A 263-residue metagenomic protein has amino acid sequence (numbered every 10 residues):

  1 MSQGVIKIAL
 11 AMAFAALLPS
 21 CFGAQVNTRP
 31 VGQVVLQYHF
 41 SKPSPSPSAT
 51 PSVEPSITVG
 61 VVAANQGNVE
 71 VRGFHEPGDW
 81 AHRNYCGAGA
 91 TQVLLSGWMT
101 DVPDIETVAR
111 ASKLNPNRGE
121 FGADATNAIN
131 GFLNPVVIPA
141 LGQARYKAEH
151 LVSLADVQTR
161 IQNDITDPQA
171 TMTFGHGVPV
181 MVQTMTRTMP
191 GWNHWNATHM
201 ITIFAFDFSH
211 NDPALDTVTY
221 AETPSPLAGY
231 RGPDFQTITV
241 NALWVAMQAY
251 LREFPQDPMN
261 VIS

Functional and structural regions predicted by a protein language model:
M1-A9: Bacterial N-terminal signal peptides that target proteins for export
A9-S20: Bacterial N-terminal signal peptides
C21-I138, G142, V261-S263: Active-site-adjacent structural segments surrounding the nucleophilic cysteine of cysteine proteases and isopeptidases
V31-H39, V53-T58, H194-W195, T202-S263: Noncatalytic regulatory segments and standalone regulatory/sensor domains
P45, W80-R83, G87, M99-T100 (+7 more regions): Extracytoplasmic low-complexity repetitive segments enriched in small/polar residues
A81-Y85, Q92-V93, K113-G119, V152 (+3 more regions): Solvent-exposed loop/turn segments at secondary-structure junctions within structured extracellular/periplasmic domains
G119, A123, N127-H176: Extracellular-facing segments of soluble proteins and assemblies that are Gly/Ser/Thr-biased and enriched in aromatics
L154-E222: Active-site-adjacent substructure of cysteine-protease-like catalytic cores
